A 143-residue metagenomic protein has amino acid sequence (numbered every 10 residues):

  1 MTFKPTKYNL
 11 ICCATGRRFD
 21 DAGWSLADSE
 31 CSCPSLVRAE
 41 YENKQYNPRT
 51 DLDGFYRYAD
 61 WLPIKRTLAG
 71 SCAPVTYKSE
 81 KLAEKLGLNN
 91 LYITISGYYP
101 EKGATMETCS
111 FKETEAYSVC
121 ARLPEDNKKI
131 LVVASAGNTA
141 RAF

Functional and structural regions predicted by a protein language model:
M1-F143: PLP-dependent amino-acid enzyme catalytic core
